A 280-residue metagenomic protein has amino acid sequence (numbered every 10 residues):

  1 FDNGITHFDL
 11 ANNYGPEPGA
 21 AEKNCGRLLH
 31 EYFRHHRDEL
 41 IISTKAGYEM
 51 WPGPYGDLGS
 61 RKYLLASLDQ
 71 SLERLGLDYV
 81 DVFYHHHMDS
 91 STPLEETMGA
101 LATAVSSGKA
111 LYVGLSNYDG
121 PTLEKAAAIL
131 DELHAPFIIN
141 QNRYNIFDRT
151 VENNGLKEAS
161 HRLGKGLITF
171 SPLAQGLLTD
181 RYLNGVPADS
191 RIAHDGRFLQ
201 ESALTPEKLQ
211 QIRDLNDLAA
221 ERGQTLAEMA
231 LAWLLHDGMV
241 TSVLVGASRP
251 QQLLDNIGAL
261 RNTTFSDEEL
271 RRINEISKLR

Functional and structural regions predicted by a protein language model:
F1-L40: N-terminal binding-site loop/beta-alpha segment at the start of enzyme catalytic domains that lines or forms
F8, V80, V113: Glycine-centered flexible beta-alpha turn that most often forms the glycine-rich phosphate-binding loop
E22-H36, L68-E73, G155-G164, E269: Short amphipathic alpha-helices and their capping/turn segments at secondary-structure boundaries
H35-G59: Structural motif corresponding to the early beta-alpha repeats
M50-L65, H86-T92: Active-site mouth loops of central-metabolism enzymes
G59-L75, L123-A127: Short, acidic/polar
L72-T92: Active-site groove signature of glycoside hydrolases
M88, T92-R280: Beta/alpha (TIM)-barrel catalytic core signal, keyed to glycine-rich beta->alpha loops juxtaposed to Asp/Glu that bind
